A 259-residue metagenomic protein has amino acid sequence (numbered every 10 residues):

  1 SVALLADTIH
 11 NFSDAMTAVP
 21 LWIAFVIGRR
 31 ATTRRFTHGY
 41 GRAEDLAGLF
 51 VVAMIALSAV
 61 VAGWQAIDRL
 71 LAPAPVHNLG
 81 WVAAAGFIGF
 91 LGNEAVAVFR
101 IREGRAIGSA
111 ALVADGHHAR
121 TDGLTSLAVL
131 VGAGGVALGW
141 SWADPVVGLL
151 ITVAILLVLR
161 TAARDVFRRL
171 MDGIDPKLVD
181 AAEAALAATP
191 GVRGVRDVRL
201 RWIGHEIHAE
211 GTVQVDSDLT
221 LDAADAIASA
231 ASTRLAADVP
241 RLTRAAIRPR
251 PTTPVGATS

Functional and structural regions predicted by a protein language model:
V2-S259: Alpha-helical transmembrane segments and adjacent TM-loop junctions that form the membrane-embedded core of multi-pass
